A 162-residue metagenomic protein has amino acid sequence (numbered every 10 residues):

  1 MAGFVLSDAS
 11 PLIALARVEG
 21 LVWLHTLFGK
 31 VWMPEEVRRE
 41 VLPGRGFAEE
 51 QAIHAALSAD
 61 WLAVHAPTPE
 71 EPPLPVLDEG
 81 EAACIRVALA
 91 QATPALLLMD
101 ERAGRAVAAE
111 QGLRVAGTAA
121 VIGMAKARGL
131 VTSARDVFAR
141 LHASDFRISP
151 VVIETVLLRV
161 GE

Functional and structural regions predicted by a protein language model:
A2-L96, R102, E110-L113, P150-V151 (+1 more regions): Active-site-proximal, substrate-binding regions of enzyme catalytic domains and RNA-binding/basic surfaces
P94, R105-E162: Acidic, PIN/NYN-like endoribonuclease modules and their adjacent C-terminal/linker elements
